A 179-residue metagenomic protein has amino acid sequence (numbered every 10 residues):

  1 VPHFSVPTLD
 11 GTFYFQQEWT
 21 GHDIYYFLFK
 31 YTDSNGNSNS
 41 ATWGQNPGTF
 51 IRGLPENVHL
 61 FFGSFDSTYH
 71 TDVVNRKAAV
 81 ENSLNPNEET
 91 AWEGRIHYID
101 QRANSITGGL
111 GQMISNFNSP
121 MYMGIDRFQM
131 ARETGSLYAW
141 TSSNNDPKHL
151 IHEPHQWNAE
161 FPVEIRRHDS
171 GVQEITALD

Functional and structural regions predicted by a protein language model:
V1-T32, S38-F65, Y69-S119, G124-D179: Non-globular targeting/processing and membrane-anchoring segments
